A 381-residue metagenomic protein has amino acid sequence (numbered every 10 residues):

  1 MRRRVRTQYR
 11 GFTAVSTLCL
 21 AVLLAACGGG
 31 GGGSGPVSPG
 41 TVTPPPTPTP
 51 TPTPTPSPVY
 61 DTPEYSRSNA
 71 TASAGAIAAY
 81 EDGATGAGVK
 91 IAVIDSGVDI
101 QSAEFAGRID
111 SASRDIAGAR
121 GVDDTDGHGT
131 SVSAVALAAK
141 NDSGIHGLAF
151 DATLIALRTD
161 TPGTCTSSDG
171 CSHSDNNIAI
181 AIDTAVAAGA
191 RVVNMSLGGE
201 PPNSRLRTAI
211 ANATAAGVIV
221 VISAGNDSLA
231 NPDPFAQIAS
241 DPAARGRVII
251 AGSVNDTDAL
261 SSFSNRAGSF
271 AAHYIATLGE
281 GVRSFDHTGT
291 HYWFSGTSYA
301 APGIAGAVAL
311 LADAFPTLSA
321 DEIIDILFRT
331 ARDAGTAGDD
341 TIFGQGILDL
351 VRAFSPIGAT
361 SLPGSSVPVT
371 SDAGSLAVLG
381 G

Functional and structural regions predicted by a protein language model:
M1-R10: N-terminal secretory signal peptides that target proteins for export/translocation
L23-A26: C-terminal motif of bacterial Sec signal peptides marking the signal peptidase cleavage site
G28-V42, T85-G86, T159-R245, H287-S295 (+1 more regions): Substrate-binding/access-modulating region of protease and related hydrolase catalytic domains
G35-A74: Post-signal peptide N-terminal segment of mature Sec-exported envelope proteins
V37-S38, P54-P58, A78-I91, S96-A112 (+5 more regions): Subtilisin-like serine protease catalytic core
P63-T71, V192-N194, G246-I250, D313-G381: C-terminal subdomain of the subtilisin-like protease fold in secreted/lumenal serine endopeptidases
K90-I94, A134, H146-G147, T153-R158 (+9 more regions): Structural recognition of the beta-strand scaffold that forms the well-ordered cores of secreted hydrolase catalytic
D95, A103, Q237-D313, T317: Extracellular S/T/G-rich loop segment that most often corresponds to the catalytic His/Ser-adjacent loop
